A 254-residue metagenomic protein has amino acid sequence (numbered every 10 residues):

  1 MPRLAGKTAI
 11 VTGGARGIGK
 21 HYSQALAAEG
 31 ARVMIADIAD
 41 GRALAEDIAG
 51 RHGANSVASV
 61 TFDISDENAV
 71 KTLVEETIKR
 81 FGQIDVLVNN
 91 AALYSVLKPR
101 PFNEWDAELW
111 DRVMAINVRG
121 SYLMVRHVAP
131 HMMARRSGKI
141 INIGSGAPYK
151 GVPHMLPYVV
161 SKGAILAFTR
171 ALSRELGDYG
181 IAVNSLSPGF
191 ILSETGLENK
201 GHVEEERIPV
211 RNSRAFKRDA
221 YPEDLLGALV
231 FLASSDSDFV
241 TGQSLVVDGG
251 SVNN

Functional and structural regions predicted by a protein language model:
P2-M34: Canonical Rossmann dinucleotide-binding motif of NAD(H)/NADP(H)-dependent dehydrogenases/reductases, specifically
V70, K98-D111, V210: Substrate-binding pocket helix/loop in short-chain dehydrogenase/reductase
G82, G177, A182, V240-G242: Short, small/polar-rich loop/turn modules that mediate ligand/substrate recognition or access, typified
Y94, K98-P99, K150, S213 (+2 more regions): Short C-terminal tail/terminal secondary-structure segment of NAD(P)H-dependent dehydrogenase/reductase domains
V125, S161, T169: Active-site helix of classical SDR
P130, R174-D178, D238: Alpha-helical segment proximal to the catalytic Tyr-Lys
S145: Residue(s) in the substrate-gating loop at a strand-loop-helix junction that position the organic substrate next
